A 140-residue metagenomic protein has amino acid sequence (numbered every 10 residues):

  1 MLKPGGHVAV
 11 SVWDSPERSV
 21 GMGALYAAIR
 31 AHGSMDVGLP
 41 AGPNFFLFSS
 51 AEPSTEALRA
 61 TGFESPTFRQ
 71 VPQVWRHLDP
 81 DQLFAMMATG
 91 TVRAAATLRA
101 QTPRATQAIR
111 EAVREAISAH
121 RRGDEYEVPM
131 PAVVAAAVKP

Functional and structural regions predicted by a protein language model:
L2-P4: Helix-to-beta-strand junctions that scaffold the AdoMet/dcAdoMet cofactor pocket in Class I SAM-dependent enzymes
G6-H7, T91: Gly/Ser/Thr-rich helix-start
H7-M35: Conserved class I S-adenosyl-L-methionine
S34-G42: A conserved pocket-lining segment of Rossmann-fold NAD(P)-dependent short-chain dehydrogenase/reductase
G42-P140: Conserved Class I S-adenosyl-L-methionine
